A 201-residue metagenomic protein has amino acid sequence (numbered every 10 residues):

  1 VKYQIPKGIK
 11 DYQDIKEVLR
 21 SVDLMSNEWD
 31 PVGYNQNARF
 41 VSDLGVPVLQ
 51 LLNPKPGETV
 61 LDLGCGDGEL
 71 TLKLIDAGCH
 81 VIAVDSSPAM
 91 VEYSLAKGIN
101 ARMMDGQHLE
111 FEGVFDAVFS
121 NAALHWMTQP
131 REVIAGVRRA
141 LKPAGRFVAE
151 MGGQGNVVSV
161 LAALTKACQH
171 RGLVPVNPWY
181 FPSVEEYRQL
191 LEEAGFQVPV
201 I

Functional and structural regions predicted by a protein language model:
V1-L24: C-terminal segments
L24-E58, E69-K73, M90-Y93: Conserved class I S-adenosyl-L-methionine
L61, D67-L109: Class I SAM-dependent methyltransferase SAM/SAH-binding core
Q107-A117: A short acidic, Gly/Pro-enriched loop at the edge of an enzyme's catalytic core that lines a small-molecule cofactor
A117-P130: A short SAM/SAH-binding and catalytic strip from SAM-dependent methyltransferases
R131-R146: A short glycine-rich, Lys/Arg-flanked "PGG" loop and its adjoining helix->strand segment in the class I
V148-L173: Conserved class I S-adenosyl-L-methionine
Y180-A194: Short alpha-helix
